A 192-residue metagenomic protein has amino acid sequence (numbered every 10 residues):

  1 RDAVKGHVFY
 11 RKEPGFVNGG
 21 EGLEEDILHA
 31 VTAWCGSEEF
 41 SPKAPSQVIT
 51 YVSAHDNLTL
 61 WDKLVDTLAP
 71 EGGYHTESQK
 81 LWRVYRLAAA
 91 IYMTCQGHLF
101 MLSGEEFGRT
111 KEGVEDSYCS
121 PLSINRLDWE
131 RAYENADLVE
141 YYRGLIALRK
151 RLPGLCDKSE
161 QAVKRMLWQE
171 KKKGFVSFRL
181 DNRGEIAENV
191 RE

Functional and structural regions predicted by a protein language model:
R1-S103, F107-G108, Y118, P153 (+3 more regions): Conserved alpha/beta catalytic core and glycan-binding cleft of carbohydrate-active enzymes
E112-D116: Short glycine/threonine-rich loop-to-helix capping motif typified by GTGT followed within a few residues by an Asp-Pro
Y118-D128: Acyl/amide activation-and-transfer machinery of modular secondary-metabolite enzymes
D128-Q161: Catalytic cores of secreted or luminal carbohydrate-active enzymes
W129-E140, L180-E192: Short, surface-exposed, charge-dense and proline/glycine-enriched linear segments
